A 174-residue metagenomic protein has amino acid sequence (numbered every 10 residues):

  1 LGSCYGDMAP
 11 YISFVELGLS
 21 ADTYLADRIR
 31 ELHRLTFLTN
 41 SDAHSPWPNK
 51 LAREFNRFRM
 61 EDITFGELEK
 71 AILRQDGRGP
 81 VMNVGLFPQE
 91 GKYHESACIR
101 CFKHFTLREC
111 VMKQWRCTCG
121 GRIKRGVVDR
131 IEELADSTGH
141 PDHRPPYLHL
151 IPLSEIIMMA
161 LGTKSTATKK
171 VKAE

Functional and structural regions predicted by a protein language model:
L1-E174: Charged catalytic cores and adjacent phosphate/nucleic-acid-binding surfaces used for phosphate/nucleic-acid chemistry
